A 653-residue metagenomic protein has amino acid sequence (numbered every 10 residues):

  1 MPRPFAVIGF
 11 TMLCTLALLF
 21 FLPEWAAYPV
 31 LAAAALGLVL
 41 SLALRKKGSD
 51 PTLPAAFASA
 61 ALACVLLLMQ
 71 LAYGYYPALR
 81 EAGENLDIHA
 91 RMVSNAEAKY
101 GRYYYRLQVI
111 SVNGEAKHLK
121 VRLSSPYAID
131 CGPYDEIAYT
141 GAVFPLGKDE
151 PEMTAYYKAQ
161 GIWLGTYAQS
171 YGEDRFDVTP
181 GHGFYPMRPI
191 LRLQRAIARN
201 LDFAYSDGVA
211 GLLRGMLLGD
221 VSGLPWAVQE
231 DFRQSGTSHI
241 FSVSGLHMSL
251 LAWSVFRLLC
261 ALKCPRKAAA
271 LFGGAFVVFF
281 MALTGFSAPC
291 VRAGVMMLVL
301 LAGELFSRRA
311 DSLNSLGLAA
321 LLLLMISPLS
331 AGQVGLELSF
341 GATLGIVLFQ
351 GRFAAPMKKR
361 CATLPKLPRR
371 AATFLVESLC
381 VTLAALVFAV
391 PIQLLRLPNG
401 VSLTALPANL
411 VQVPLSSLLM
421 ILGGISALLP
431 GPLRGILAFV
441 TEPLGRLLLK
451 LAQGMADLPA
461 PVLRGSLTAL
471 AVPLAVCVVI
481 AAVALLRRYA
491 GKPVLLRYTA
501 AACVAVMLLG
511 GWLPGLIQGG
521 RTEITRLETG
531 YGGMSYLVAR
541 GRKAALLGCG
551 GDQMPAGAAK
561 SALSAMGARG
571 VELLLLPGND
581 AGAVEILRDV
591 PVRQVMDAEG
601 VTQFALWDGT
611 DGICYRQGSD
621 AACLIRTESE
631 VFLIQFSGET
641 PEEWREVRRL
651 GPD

Functional and structural regions predicted by a protein language model:
M1-L79, R292, L470-P473, L485-V494: N-terminal leader/targeting segments
T15, A90, G141, M216 (+10 more regions): Divalent metal-coordination and catalytic microenvironments
F57-A58, W226-T404, S466-G519: Hydrophobic alpha-helical transmembrane segments in multi-pass membrane proteins
L62-H239, G557-S561, E585-R588, R616: Membrane-interface helix/helix-cap signal primarily in integral membrane proteins
R175-F184, R188, R195, Q234 (+3 more regions): Membrane-interface amphipathic/re-entrant loop segments adjacent to transmembrane helices in multi-pass membrane
P328-G332, Q453-L573, E599-D653: Core dinuclear metal-dependent hydrolase active-site scaffold
V571-A581: Metallo-beta-lactamase
N579-T602: Active-site HxH/HxHxD metal-binding segment of metal-dependent hydrolases
